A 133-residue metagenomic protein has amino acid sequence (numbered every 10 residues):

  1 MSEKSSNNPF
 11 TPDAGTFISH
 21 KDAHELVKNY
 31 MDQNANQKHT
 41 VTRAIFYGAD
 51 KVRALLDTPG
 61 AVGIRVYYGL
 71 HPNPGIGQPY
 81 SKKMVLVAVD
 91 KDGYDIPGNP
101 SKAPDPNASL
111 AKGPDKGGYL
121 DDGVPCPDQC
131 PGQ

Functional and structural regions predicted by a protein language model:
M1-R65, G69-Q133: Detector for the mature cores of small, proteolytically processed and post-translationally modified peptide effectors
